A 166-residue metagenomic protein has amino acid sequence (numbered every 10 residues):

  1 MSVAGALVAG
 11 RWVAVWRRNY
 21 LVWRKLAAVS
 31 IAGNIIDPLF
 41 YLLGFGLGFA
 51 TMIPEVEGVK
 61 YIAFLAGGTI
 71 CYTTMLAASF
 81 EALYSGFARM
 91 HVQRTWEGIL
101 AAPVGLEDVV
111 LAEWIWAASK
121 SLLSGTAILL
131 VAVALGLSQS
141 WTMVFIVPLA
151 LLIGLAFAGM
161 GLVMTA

Functional and structural regions predicted by a protein language model:
M1-A166: Hydrophobic transmembrane alpha-helices and immediately adjacent juxtamembrane helices of multi-pass inner-membrane
